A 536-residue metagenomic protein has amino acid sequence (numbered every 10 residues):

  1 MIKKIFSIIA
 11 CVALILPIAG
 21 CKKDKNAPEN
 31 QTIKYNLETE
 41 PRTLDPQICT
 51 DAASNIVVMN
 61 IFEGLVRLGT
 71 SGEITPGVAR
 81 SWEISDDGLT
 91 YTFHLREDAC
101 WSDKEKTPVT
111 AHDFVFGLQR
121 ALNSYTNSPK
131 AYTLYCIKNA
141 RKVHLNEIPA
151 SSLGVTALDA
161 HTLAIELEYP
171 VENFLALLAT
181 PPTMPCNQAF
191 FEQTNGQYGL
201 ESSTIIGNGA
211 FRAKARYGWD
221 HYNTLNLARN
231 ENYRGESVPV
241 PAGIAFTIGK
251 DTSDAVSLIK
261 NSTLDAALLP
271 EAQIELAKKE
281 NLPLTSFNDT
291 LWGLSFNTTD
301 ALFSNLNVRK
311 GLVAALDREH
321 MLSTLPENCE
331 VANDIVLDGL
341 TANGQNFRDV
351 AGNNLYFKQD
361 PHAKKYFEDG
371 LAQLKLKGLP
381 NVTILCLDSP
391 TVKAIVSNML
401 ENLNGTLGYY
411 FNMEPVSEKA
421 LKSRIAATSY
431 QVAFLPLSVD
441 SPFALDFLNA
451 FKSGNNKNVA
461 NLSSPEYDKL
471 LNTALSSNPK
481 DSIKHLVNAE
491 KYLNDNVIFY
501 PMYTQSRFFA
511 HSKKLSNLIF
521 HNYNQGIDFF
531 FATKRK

Functional and structural regions predicted by a protein language model:
N36-D86, I206: N-terminal lobe/hinge region of extracytoplasmic solute-binding protein
S81-A131, A164, L302-S304: Aromatic- and charge-enriched surface segment that lines or borders ligand/interaction sites
D113, T126-A189: Surface-exposed binding/hinge segments that line and control ligand-binding clefts or catalytic entry sites
A160-H161, L167-G243, S253: Gly/Pro-rich hinge or "lid" segments in bacterial periplasmic/extracellular proteins
I205, N232-A277: Ligand-site clamp/hinge motif
E327-L371, S389-A394: Structural transition elements
Y409-L421, D446-K513, K536: Extracytoplasmic/peripheral linker and loop segments enriched in polar/acidic and small residues with frequent Thr/Pro
F509-K536: Long beta-strand-rich cores associated with HINT superfamily self-processing modules
